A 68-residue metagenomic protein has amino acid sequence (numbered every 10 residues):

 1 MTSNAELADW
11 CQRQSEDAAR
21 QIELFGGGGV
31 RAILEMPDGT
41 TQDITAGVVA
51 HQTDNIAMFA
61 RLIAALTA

Functional and structural regions predicted by a protein language model:
M1-E23: Short, charge/polar-rich alpha-helical segments
S3-L7, V30, A64-A68: Short, charged, intrinsically disordered terminal tails
N4, C11, P37-T53: Amphipathic alpha-helical coiled-coil segments and their boundaries
W10, G27, P37-G39, L62-A65: Low-complexity, intrinsically disordered/propeptide-like segments
E16-G47: Short E/K-rich amphipathic alpha-helical oligomerization segments
Q21-I22, I44-A68: Amphipathic alpha-helical coiled-coil segments
